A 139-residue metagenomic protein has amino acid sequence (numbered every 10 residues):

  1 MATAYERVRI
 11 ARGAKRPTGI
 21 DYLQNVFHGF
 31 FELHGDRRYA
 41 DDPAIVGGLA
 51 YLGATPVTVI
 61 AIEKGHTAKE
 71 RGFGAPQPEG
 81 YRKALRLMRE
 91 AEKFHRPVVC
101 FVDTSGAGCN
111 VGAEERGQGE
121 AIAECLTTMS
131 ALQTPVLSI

Functional and structural regions predicted by a protein language model:
M1-S138: Terminal-region recognition feature
